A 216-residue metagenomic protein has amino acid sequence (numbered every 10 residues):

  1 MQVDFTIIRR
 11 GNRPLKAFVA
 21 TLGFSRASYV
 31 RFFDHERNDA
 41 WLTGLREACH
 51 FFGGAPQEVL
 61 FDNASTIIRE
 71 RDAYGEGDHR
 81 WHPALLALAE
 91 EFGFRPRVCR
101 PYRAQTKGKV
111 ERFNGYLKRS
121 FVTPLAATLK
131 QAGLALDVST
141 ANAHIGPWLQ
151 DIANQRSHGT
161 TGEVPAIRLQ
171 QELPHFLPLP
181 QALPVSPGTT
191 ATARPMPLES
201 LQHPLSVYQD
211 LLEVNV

Functional and structural regions predicted by a protein language model:
M1-S28, E36-G44: Mobile-element integrase/transposase regions, centering on the N-terminal DNA-binding/Zn-coordinating module
P14, E70-Y74, G108-R112, E163-A166 (+1 more regions): Short acidic, glycine/serine/threonine-rich loops at helix termini
V30-E58, D78: Active-site beta-loop-alpha junctions of metal-dependent nucleic acid enzymes, especially the RNase H-like/DDE
G54-G77: Acidic/histidine-rich, metal-coordinating catalytic segments
F61-D62, G75-E76, F94-R119, L136-D137 (+2 more regions): RNase H-like two-metal-ion nuclease catalytic core shared by retroviral integrases and related mobile-element nucleases
G77-P96: Two-metal-ion acidic nuclease core segments, chiefly of the RNase H-like superfamily
N114-V216: Active-site-proximal acidic segments at structured loop/helix or strand boundaries that coordinate catalytic metals
